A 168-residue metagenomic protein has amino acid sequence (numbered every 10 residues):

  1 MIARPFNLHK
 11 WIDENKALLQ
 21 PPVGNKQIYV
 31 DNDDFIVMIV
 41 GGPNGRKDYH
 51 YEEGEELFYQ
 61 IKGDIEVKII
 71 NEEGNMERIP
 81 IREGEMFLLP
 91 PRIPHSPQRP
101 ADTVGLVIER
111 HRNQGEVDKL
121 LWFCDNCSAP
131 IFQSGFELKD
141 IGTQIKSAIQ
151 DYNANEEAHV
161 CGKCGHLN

Functional and structural regions predicted by a protein language model:
M1-G41, R46-D48, I149-N168: A short, N-terminal "cap"/entry segment at the start of jelly-roll beta-barrel domains of the cupin/DSBH fold
V37, D48-H50, E55-Q60, R78-I79 (+2 more regions): His/acidic/aromatic-lined binding-pocket segments of jelly-roll/cupin-type domains and related regulatory beta-sandwich
V40, P80-A101, R110: Conserved metal-binding segment of the jelly-roll/cupin
V40-G42, Y51-N71, G105: Short, conserved beta-strand element in jelly-roll/cupin
P100-K119: A short hydrophobic beta-strand segment most commonly corresponding to one strand of the jelly-roll/cupin
W122-C127, C161-C164: Short cysteine-rich clusters marking metal-coordination/redox-active sites
S128-Q133, L167-N168: Cys/His-rich microdomains that often coordinate metals
L138-Q150: Short cysteine/histidine-rich metal-coordination sites, predominantly Zn2+-binding motifs
